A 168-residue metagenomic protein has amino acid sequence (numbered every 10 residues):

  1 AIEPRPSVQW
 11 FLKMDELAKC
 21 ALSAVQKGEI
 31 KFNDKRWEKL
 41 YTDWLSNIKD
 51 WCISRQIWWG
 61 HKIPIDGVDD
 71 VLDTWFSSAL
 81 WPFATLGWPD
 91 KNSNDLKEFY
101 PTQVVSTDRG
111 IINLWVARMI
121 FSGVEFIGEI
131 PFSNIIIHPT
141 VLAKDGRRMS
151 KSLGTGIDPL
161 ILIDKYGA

Functional and structural regions predicted by a protein language model:
A1-A168: Structured secondary-structure scaffolds
